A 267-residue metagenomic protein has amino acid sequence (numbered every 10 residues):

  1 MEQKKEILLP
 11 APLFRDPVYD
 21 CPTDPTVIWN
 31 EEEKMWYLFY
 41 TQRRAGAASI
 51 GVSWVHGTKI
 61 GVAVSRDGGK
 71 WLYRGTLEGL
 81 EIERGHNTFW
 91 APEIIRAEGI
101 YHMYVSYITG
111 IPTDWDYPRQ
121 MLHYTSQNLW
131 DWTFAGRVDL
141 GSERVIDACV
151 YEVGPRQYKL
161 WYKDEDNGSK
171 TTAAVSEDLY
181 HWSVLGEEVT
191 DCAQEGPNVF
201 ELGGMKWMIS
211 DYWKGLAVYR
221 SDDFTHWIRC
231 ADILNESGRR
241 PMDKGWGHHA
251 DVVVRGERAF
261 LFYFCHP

Functional and structural regions predicted by a protein language model:
M1-P267: Carbohydrate-active catalytic/glycan-binding domains of CAZyme proteins, especially the secreted or lumenal ectodomains
